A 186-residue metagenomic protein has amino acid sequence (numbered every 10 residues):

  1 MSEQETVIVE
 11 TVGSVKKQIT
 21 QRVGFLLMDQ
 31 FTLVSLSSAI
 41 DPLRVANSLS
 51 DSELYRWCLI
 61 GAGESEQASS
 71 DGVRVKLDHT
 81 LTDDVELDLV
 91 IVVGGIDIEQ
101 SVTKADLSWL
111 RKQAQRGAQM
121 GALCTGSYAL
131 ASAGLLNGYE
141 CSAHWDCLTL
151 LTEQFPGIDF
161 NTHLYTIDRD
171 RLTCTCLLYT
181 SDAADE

Functional and structural regions predicted by a protein language model:
M1-M120, A129-S132: Extended, subdomain-level signal for the structured scaffold at the beginning of enzyme domains
G61-G63, H79, W145, L164 (+1 more regions): Residues at the C-termini of beta-strands that transition into short coil/loop
D71-V75, P156-G157, T175: Short, surface-exposed amphipathic charged segments that create phosphate/polyanion-binding patches used for binding
Q115-M120, L135-E140, D170: Short active-site oxyanion
N137-I167: A conserved active-site-flanking secondary-structure segment within enzyme catalytic domains
D168-L177: Internal gly/pro-rich beta-alpha loop/helix module that stabilizes soluble enzyme cofactors or their anionic handles
Y179-E186: Conserved small/polar residues in nucleotide/adenosyl-binding loops
